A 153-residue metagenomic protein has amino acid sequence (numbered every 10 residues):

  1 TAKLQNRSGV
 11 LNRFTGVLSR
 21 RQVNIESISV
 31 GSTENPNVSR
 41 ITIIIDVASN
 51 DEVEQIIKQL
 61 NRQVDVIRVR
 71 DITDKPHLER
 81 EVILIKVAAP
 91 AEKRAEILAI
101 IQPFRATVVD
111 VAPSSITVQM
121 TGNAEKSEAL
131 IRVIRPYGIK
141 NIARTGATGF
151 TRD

Functional and structural regions predicted by a protein language model:
T1-R40, I44-D153: Long, contiguous binding/interaction regions
